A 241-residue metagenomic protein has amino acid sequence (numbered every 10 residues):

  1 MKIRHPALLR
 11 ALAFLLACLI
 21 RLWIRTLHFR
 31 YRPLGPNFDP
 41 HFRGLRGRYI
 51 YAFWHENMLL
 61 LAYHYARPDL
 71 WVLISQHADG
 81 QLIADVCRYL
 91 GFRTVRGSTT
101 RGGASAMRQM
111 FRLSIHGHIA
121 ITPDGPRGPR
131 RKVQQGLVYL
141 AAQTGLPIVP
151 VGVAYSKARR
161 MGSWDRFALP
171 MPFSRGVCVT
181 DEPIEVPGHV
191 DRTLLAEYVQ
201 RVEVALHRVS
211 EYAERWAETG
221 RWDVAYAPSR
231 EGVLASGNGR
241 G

Functional and structural regions predicted by a protein language model:
M1-R67, A84, E203-R240: Membrane-anchoring hydrophobic helices of lipid-metabolizing enzymes
R48-I50, D69, H116-A120, V149: Residue-level preference for the first positions of well-ordered beta-strands
R48-R101, R160: Catalytic core of membrane glycerolipid acyltransferases/transacylases, capturing the structured, soluble-facing
W54-N57, G103-M107, V133-Q134: Amphipathic coiled-coil/heptad-repeat helices and related helical stalk/stem segments that mediate oligomerization
Q81-I83, A104-R112: Short, charged beta->alpha transition segments
G97, Q109-T144: Catalytic-site beta-strand/loop segments enriched in glycine and acidic/polar residues
V133-R192: A cross-family acyltransferase "interaction/gating" segment
P183, V190-E214: C-terminal functional extensions of proteins
